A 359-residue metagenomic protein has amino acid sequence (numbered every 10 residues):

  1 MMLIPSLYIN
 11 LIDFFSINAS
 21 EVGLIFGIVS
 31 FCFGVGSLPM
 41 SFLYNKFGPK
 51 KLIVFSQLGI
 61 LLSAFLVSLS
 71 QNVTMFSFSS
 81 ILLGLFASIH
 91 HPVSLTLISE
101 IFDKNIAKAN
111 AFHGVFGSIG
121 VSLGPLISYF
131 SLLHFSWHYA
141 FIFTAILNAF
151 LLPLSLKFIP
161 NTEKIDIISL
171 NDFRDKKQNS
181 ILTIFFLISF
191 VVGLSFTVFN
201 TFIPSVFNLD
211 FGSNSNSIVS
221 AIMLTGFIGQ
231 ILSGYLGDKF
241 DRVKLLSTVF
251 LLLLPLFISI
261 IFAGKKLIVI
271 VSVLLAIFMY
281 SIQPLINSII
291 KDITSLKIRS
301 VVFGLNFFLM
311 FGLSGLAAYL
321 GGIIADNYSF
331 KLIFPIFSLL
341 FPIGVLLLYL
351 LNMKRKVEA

Functional and structural regions predicted by a protein language model:
M1-A19, F199-P204: Extracytoplasmic
M2, S30-L38, V121-S122, M223-I231 (+1 more regions): Residue-level signature of mid-helix packing/kink "hotspots" within the transmembrane helices of 12-pass Major
I4-P5, I181-Q230: Extracytoplasmic gate region of multi-pass secondary transporters
V35-L69: Conserved MFS/SLC helix-loop-helix module at the cytosolic interface between two early adjacent transmembrane helices
S80-G117: Cytoplasmic helix-loop-helix junction between adjacent transmembrane helices in 12-TM secondary transporters
F112-I159: Helix-loop-helix hairpin linking two adjacent transmembrane segments in secondary transporters
F240-I289: C-terminal transmembrane helical hairpin of 12-TM major facilitator-type secondary transporters
I293, K297-Y328, F337: A late C-terminal transmembrane helix in Major Facilitator Superfamily
